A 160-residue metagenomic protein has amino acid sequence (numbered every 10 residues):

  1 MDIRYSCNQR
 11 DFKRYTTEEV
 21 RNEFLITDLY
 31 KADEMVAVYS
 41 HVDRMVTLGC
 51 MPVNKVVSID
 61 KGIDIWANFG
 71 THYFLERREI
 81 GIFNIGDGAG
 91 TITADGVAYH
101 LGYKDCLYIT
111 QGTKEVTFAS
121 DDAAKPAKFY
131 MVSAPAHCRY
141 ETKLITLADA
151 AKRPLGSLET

Functional and structural regions predicted by a protein language model:
M1-M45, A151: Non-cleavable N-terminal signal-anchor transmembrane helices
I26-N68, T160: A short glycine-rich, His/Asp/Glu-containing loop-to-beta-strand
S58-D60, H100-K104, K143-I145: Short amphipathic beta-strand/extended segments with alternating polar/hydrophobic composition
F74-G90: Short, conserved beta-strand element in jelly-roll/cupin
A89, C106-L107, Q111-A119: Histidine-centered metal-chelating micro-motifs
A94-Q111: Short acidic-glycine-tyrosine-enriched beta hairpin
F118-T160: Surface-exposed beta-loop interaction hotspot
